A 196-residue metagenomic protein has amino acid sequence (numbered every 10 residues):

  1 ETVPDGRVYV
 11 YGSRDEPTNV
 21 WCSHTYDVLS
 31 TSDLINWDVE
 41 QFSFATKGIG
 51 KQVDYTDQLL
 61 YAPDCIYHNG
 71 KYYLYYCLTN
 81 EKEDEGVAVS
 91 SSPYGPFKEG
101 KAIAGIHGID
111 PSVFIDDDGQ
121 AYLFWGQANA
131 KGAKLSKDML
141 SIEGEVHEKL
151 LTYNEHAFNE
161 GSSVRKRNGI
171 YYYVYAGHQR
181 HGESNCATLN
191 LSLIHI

Functional and structural regions predicted by a protein language model:
E1-N19, Q41, V53-T56, Y61-T79 (+3 more regions): Hydrophobic core segments of beta-strands in well-ordered, beta-rich domains
G12-S43: Beta-propeller domains
C22-T25, K82-G86, N129-S136, G182-L189: Structural motif
D27-S32, V87-S92, A187-S192: Beta-propeller blade signature
S32-I35, S91-G95, S136-M139: Short loop/turn segments that connect beta-strands within beta-propeller blades
F42-Y55, E148-E155: Surface-exposed loop and turn segments in beta-propeller and other repeat-based domains that flank or scaffold
K134-F158: Short, conserved active-site entrance elements at the starts or edges of catalytic domains
I194-I196: Conserved small/polar residues in nucleotide/adenosyl-binding loops
